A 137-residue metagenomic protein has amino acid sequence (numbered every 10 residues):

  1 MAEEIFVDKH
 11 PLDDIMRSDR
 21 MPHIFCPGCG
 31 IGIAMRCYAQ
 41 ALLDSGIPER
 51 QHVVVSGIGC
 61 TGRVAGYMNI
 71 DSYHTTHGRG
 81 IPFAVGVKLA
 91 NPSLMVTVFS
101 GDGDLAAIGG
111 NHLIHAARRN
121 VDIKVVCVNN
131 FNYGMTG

Functional and structural regions predicted by a protein language model:
E3-F6, N130-G137: Thiamine diphosphate
I5-T76: Active-site diphosphate/adenylate-binding microenvironment
I58-G134: Thiamine diphosphate
